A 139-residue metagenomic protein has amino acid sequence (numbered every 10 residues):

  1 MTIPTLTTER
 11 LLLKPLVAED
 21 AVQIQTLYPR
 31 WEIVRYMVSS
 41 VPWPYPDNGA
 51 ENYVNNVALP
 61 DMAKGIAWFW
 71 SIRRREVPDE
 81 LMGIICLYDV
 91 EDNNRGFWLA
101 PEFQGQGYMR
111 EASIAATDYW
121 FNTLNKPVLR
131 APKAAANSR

Functional and structural regions predicted by a protein language model:
M1-T2, N56-P60: Short, P/G- and charge-enriched loop/turn segments at secondary-structure junctions
M1-Y36, F69-R139: Acyl-donor (CoA/ACP) binding surface of acyl/acetyltransferases
A18, Y45-D47, A63, Q104: A generic alpha-helix propensity feature with a strong bias for hydrophobic helices
V34-N56, W68-W70: Conserved GNAT-fold acetyl-CoA-binding loop/helix
P60-I66: Short loop/turn motifs at secondary-structure junctions and domain boundaries
